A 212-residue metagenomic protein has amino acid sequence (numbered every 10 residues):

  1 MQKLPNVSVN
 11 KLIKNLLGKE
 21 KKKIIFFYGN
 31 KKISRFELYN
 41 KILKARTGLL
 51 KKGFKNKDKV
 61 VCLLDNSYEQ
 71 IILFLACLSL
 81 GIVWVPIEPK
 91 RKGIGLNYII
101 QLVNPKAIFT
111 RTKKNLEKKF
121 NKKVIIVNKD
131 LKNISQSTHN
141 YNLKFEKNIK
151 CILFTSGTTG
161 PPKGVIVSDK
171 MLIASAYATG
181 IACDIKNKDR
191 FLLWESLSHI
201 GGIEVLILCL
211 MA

Functional and structural regions predicted by a protein language model:
L4-V7, K22-S67, I71-L75, K92-N97 (+2 more regions): Conserved AMP-binding/adenylate-forming core of the ANL superfamily
N6, Q136-F154, P161, D184-R190: Conserved pre-ATP/AMP-binding loop-to-beta segment of ANL
S34-F36, K150-Y177: Conserved AMP-binding A3 loop
K59, D65-V85, P89-G93, L102-K106 (+2 more regions): A short helix-loop-beta submotif of the ANL/AMP-binding
V60, C77, I108, I149 (+3 more regions): Conserved S/T- and glycine-rich ATP-binding loop of Class I adenylate-forming
P89-K118, Q136, S175-L192: Conserved ATP-dependent adenylate/AMP-binding module captured primarily in the ANL superfamily
K113-K147, P161: ANL superfamily adenylate-forming
I173-R190, L197-A212: Conserved AMP-binding/adenylation subdomain of ANL enzymes
